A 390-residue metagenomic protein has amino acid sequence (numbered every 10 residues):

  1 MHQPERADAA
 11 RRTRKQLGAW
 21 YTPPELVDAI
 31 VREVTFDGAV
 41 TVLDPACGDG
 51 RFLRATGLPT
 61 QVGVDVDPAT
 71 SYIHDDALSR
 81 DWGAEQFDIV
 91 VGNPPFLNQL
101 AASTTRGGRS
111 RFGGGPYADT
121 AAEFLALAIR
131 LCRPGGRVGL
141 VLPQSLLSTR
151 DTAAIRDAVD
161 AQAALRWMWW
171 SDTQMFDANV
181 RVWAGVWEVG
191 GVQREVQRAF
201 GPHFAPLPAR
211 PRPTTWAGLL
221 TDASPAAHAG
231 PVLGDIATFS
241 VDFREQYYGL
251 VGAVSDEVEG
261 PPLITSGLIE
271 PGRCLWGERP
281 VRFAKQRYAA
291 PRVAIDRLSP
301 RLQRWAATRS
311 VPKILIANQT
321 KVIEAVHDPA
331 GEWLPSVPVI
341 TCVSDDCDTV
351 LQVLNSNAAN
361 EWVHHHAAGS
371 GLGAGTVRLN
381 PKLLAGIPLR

Functional and structural regions predicted by a protein language model:
M1-R12: N-terminal, positively charged/glycine-rich alpha-helical extensions of SAM-dependent methyltransferases
R11-G18, V42, G107-F112, M168-W169 (+2 more regions): Glycine- and acidic
K15-Q16, T22-V31, A46-P59, V66 (+1 more regions): Signature of N6-adenine DNA methyltransferases within the class I
V31-D37: Glycine-rich helix-loop-beta junction characteristic of Rossmann-like nucleotide cofactor-binding loops
A39-A46: Conserved class I S-adenosyl-L-methionine
V40, D88, K313: Conserved acidic residues
S71-A77: Conserved SAM-binding strand-loop segment of SAM-dependent methyltransferases
P225-R390: Polybasic, glycine- and aromatic-enriched phosphate-binding surface used to engage nucleic acids
